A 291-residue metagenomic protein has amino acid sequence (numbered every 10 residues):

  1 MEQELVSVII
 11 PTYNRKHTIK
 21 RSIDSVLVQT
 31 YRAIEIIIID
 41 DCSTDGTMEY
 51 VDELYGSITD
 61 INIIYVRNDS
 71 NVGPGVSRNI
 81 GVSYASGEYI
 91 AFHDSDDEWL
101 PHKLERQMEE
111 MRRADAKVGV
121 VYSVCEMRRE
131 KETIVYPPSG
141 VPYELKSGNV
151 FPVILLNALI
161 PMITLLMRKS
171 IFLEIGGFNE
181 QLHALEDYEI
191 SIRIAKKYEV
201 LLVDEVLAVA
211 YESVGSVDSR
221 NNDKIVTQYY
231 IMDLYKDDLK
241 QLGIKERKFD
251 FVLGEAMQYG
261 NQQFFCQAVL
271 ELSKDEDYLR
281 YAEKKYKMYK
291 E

Functional and structural regions predicted by a protein language model:
M1, K196, V209-E291: C-terminal subregions of glycosyltransferases and related glycan-biosynthesis enzymes
M1-L27: N-proximal low-complexity "stem/linker" segments adjacent to membrane-targeting elements
Q3-V6, L27-I38, G46, D60-I64: Short loop->beta transition adjacent to catalytic acidic/histidine clusters or analogous donor-positioning motifs
S25, R32, D40-Y50, S70 (+1 more regions): A conserved acidic beta->alpha catalytic loop
N68-A85: Glycine-rich, basic loop-to-helix element that forms the pyrophosphate-binding segment of sugar-nucleotide handling
S83, P142-I231, G243: Conserved nucleotide-sugar donor-binding catalytic segment
I90: Short aromatic/hydrophobic "clamp" motif used to bind/position activated sugar donors
H102-Y136: Conserved donor NDP-sugar-binding/catalytic core segment of glycosyltransferases
